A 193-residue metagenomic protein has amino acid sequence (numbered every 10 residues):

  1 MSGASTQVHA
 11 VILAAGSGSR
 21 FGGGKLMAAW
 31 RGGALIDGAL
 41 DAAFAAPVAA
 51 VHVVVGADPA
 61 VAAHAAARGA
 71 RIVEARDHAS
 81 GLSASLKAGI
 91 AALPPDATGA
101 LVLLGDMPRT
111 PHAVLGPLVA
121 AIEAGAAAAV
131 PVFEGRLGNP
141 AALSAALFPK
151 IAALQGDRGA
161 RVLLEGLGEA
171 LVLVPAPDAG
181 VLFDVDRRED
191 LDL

Functional and structural regions predicted by a protein language model:
S2-T6, Q155-L193: Conserved alpha/beta core of the MobA/IspD/sugar-nucleotide pyrophosphorylase nucleotidyltransferase superfamily
G3-L137, A145, E169-A176: Nucleotide and nucleotide-moiety/phosphate-recognizing core
S19-G23, I151, V181-L182: A short acidic, helix-capping loop that chelates divalent metal ions and anchors anionic groups
K25, A65, A152-Q155, D186: Short, flexible helix/strand-to-coil boundary loops that buttress conserved ligand/catalytic motifs in alpha/beta
L40, F44, V61, A142 (+3 more regions): Low-complexity, compositionally biased segments
L115, L147-I151, D190-L191: A generic structural signal for short hydrophobic patches within well-formed alpha-helices
R136-L167: Short, glycine-/small-residue-rich phosphate/pyrophosphate-handling segment
